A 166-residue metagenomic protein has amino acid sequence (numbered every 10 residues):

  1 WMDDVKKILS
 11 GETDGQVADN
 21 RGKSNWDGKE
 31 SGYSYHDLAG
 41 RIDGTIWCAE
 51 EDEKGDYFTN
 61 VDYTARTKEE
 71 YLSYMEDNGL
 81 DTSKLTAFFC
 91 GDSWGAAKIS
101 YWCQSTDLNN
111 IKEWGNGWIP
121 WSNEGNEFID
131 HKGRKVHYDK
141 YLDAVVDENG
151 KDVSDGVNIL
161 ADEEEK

Functional and structural regions predicted by a protein language model:
W1-Q16, N20-K166: Rhodanese-like catalytic fold shared by cysteine-dependent sulfurtransferases and DSP/PTP-type phosphatases
